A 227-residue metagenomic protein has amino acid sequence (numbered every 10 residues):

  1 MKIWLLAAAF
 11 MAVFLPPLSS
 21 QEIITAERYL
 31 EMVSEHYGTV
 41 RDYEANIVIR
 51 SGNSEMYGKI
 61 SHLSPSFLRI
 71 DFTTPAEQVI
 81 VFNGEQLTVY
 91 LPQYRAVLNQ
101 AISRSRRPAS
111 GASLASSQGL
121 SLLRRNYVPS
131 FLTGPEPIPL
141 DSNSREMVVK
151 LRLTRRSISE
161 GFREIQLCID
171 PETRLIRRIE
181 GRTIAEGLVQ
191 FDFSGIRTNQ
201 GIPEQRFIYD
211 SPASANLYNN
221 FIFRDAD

Functional and structural regions predicted by a protein language model:
K2-A7: Sec-dependent signal peptide recognition, specifically the positively charged N-region followed immediately by
M11-A12, P16-M56, S64, Q200 (+1 more regions): N-terminal leader/targeting segments and the immediate start of mature chains
G52-E55, E77, E186-L188: Solvent-exposed loop/turn segments connecting transmembrane beta-strands in outer-membrane beta-barrel proteins
E55, T74-A76, G161-E164: Short, small/polar residue-rich loop motifs at catalytic or cofactor-binding pockets
I60-L114, V189-Q190: An acidic-aromatic
V89-T154: Surface-exposed, polar helix/loop patches in the mature regions of secreted/periplasmic/lumenal proteins that form
R125-F221: Gly/Pro-enriched, hydrophobic low-complexity segments that function as extracytoplasmic propeptides/linkers
